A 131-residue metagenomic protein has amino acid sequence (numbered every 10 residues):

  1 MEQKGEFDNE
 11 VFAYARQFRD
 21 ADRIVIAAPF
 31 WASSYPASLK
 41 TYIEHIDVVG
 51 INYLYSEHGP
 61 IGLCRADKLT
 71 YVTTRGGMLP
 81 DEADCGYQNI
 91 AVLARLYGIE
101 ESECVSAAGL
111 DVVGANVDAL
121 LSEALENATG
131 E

Functional and structural regions predicted by a protein language model:
M1-G5: Aromatic- and Gly/Pro-rich amphipathic surface segment
E6-Q88: Helix-loop-strand module that forms the ligand-binding subsite of alpha/beta enzymes
P80-E131: Glycine-rich phosphate/pyrophosphate-binding loop and the adjoining helix
